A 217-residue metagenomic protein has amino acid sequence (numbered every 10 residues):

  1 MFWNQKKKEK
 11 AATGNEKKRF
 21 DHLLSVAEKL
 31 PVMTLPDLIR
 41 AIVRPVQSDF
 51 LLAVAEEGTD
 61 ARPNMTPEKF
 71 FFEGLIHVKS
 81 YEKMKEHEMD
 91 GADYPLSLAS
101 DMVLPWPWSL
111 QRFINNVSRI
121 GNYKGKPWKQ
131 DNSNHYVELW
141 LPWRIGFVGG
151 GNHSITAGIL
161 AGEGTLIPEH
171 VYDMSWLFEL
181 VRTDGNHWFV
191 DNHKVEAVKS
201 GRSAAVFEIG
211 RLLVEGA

Functional and structural regions predicted by a protein language model:
M1-K8, E16-D21, R202-A217: Long, compositionally biased intrinsically disordered regions
Q5-I145: Short alpha-helix boundary/capping and kink motifs at helix termini
E138, G146, G162, D173: Functionally constrained cores in energy, signaling, and assembly domains
I145-N152: Extended catalytic/binding region for NAD+/ADP-ribose chemistry, centered on the ART fold
N152-T165: Short active-site loop/helix that positions an aromatic residue
L166-G216: Accessory, usually C-terminal, subdomains that scaffold auxiliary metal cofactors
